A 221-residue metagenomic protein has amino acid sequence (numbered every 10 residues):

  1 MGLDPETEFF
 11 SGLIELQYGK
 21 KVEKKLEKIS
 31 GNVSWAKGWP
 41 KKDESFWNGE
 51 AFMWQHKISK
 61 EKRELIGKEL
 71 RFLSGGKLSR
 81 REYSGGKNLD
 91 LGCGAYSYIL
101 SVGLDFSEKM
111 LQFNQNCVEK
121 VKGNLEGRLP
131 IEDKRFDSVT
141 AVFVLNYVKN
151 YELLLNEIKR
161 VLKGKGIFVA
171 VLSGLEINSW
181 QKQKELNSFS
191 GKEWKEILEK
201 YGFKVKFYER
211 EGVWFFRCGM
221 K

Functional and structural regions predicted by a protein language model:
G2-E82, M110, E176-I177: Conserved class I S-adenosyl-L-methionine
K87-R128: Class I SAM-dependent methyltransferase SAM/SAH-binding core
T140: A conserved beta-strand element that flanks and buttresses the S-adenosyl-L-methionine
F143-Y147: Short catalytic micro-motifs in class I SAM-dependent methyltransferases
E152-I167: A short glycine-rich, Lys/Arg-flanked "PGG" loop and its adjoining helix->strand segment in the class I
V169-E193: Conserved class I S-adenosyl-L-methionine
E185-G202, Y208: Short alpha-helix
Y201, F207-K221: Core SAM-dependent methyltransferase catalytic element
